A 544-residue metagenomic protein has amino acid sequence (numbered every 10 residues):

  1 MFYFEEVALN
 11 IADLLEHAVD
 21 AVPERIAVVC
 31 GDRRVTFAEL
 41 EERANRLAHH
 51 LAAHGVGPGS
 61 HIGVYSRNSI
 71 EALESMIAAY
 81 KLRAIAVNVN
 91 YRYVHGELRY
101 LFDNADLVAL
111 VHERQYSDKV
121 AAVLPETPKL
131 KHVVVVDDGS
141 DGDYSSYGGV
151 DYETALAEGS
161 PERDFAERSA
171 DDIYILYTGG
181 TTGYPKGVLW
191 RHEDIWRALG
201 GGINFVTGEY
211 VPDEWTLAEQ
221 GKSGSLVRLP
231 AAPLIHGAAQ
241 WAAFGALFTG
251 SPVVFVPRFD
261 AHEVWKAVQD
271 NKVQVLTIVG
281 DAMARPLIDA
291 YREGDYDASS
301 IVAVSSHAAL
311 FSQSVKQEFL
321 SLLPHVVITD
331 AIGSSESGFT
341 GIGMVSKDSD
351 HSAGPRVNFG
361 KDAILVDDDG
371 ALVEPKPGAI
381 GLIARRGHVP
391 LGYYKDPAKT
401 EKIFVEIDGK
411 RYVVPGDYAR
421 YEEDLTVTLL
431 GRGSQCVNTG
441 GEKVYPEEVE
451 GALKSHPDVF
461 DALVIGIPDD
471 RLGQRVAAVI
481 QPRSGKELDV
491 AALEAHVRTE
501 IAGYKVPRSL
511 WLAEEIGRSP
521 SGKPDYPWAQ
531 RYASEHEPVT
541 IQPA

Functional and structural regions predicted by a protein language model:
Y3, V7, I11, E16 (+4 more regions): Conserved AMP-binding/adenylate-forming core of the ANL superfamily
E24, G159-Y177, G183-Y184, E219-V227: Conserved pre-ATP/AMP-binding loop-to-beta segment of ANL
T36-A38, I173-G201, F205-G208: Conserved AMP-binding A3 loop
L40, S251, Q269, V302-V427 (+3 more regions): Conserved AMP-binding/adenylate-forming
H49, A72, Y93, R99-F102 (+9 more regions): AMP-binding/adenylate-forming catalytic core of the ANL superfamily
A53-H54, L82-T154: Structural core segment of the AMP-binding/adenylate-forming
V136-D137, A502-K523, Q542-A544: AMP-binding/adenylate-forming catalytic domain of the ANL superfamily
R197-V275: Conserved AMP-binding/adenylation subdomain of ANL enzymes
